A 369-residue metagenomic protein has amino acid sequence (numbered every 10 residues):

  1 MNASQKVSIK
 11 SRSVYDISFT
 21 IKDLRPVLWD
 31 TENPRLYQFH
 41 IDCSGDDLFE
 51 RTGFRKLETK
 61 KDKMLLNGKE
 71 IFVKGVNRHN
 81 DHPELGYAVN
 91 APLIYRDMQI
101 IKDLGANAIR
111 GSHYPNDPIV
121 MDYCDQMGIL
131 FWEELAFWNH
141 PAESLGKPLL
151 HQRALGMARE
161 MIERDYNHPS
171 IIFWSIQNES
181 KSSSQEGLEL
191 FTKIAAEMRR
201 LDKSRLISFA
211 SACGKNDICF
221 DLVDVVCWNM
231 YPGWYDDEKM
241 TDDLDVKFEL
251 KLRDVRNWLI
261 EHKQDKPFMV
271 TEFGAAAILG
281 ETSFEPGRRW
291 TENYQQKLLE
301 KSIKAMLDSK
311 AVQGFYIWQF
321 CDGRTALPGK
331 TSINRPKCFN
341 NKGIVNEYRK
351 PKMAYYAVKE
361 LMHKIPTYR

Functional and structural regions predicted by a protein language model:
M1-Y123, M127-F131, M157, E163 (+6 more regions): Secreted/periplasmic carbohydrate-active enzymes, especially glycoside hydrolases
E58-D62, N116-M121, L149-E163, F209-C219 (+2 more regions): Alpha-helical scaffolding within the catalytic cores of extracellular/periplasmic polymer-degrading hydrolases
R78, Y114-N116, A136-W138, Q177-E179 (+4 more regions): Active-site beta-loop-alpha junctions enriched in small/polar residues
R78-A88, L145, D237-L244: Acidic/histidine-rich helix-loop elements that form or flank divalent-metal/phosphate-binding sites at the catalytic
Y123-L130, S144-L155, R159, E189-L190 (+2 more regions): Aromatic- and acidic-residue-enriched segments that line the glycan-binding/catalytic groove of carbohydrate-active
E143-Q152, I171, S175-D202: Active-site cleft segment of glycoside hydrolase catalytic domains centered on the general acid/base Glu
M157-Q185, C213, M230: Active-site groove signature of glycoside hydrolases
I172-W174, A196-R200, S208, N216-R369: Substrate-binding clefts and catalytic carboxylate motifs of secreted carbohydrate-active enzymes
